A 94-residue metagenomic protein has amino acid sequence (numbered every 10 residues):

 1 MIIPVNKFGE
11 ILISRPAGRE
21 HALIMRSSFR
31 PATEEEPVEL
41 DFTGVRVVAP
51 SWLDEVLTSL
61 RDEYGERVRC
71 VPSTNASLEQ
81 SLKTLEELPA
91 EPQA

Functional and structural regions predicted by a protein language model:
M1-N6: Short beta-strand/loop segment at the start of cytosolic alpha/beta domains
G9: Short polar catalytic/cofactor-binding loops
L12-P37, F42-A90: Amphipathic alpha-helical interaction surfaces in cytosolic regulatory modules
Q93-A94: Extended, charge-rich low-complexity interaction segments
